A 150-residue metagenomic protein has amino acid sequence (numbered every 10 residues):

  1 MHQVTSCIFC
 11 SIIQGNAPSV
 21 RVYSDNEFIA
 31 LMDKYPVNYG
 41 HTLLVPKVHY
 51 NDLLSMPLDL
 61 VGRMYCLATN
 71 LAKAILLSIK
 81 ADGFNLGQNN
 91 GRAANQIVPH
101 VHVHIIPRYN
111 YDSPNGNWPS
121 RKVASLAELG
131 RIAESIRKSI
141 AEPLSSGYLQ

Functional and structural regions predicted by a protein language model:
M1-Q150: HIT superfamily nucleotide-processing domains
